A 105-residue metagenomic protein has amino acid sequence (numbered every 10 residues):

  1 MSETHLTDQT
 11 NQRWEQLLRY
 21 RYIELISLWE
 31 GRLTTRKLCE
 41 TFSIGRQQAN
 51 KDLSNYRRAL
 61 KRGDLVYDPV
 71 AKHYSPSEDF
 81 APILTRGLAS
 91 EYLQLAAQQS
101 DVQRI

Functional and structural regions predicted by a protein language model:
S2-I105: Short glycine- and basic-residue-enriched patches
